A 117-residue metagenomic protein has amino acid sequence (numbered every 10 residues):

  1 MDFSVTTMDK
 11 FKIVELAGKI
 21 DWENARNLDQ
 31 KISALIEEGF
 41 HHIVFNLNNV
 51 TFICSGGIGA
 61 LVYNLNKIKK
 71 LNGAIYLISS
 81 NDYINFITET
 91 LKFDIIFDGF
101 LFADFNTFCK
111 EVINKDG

Functional and structural regions predicted by a protein language model:
M1-T51, K67-G117: STAS-like cytosolic regulatory interaction modules
